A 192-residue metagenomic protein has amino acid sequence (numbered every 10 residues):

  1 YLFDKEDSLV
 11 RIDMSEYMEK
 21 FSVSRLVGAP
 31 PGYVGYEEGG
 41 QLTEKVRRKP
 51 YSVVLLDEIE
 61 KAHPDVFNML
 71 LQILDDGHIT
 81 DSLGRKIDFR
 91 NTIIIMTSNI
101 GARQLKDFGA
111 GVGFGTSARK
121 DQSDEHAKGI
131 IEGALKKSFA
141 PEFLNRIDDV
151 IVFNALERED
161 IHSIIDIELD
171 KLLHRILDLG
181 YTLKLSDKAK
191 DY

Functional and structural regions predicted by a protein language model:
Y1-Y192: AAA+ P-loop NTPase nucleotide-binding core of proteostasis motors
